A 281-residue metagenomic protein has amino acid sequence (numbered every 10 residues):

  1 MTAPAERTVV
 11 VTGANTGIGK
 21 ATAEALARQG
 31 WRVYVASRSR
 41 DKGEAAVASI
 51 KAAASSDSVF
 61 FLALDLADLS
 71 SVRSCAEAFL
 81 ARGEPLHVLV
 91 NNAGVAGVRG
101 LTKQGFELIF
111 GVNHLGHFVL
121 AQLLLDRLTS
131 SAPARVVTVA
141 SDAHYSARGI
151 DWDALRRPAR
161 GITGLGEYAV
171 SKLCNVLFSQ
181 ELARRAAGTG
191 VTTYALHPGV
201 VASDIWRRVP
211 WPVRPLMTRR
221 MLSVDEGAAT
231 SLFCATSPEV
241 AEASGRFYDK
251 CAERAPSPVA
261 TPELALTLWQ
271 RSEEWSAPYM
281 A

Functional and structural regions predicted by a protein language model:
T2-S37: Canonical Rossmann dinucleotide-binding motif of NAD(H)/NADP(H)-dependent dehydrogenases/reductases, specifically
T8-V11, L89-V90, V136: Conserved hydrophobic beta-strands of the Rossmann-like cofactor-binding core in SDR/related NAD(P)H-dependent
A14, A36-R40, E44, L66: N-terminal Rossmann-fold cofactor-binding loop
R40, L62-E77, K103: The beta1-alpha1 cofactor-binding region of Rossmann-like NAD(H)/NADP(H)-dependent oxidoreductases
S55-S58, A78-N91, G97-T102: A glycine-rich helix->loop->beta "capping" turn within Rossmann-like NAD(P)(H)-dependent oxidoreductase domains
G94-K103, E107-F110, T129-T189, H197-R214: Catalytic loop of short-chain dehydrogenase/reductase
S171, A195, T218-R254, A260-L266 (+2 more regions): C-terminal helical subdomain
